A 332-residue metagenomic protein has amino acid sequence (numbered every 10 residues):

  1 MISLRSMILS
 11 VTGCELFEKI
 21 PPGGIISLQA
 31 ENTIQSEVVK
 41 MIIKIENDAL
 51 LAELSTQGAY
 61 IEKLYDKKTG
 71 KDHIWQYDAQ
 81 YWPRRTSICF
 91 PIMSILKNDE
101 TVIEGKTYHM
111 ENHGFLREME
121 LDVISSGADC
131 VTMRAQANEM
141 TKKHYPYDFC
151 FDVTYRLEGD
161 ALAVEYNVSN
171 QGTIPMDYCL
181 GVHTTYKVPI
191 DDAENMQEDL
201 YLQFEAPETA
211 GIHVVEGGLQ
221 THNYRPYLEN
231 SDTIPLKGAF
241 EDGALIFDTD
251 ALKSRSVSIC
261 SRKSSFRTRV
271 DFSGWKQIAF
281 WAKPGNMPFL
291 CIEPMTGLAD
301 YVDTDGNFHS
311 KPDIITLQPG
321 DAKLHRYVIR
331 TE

Functional and structural regions predicted by a protein language model:
S3-S6, S10: Low-acidity, Ser/Thr- and Arg-rich intrinsically disordered low-complexity segments
I26-K40: Short, Lys/Arg-enriched N-terminal segments with co-localized hydrophobic residues within the first ~10-30 amino acids
I45, A137-D191: Acidic, contiguous internal or C-terminal segments within carbohydrate-active enzymes that form a structured patch used
D48-T107: Acidic-aromatic substrate-binding/catalytic surfaces of carbohydrate-active enzymes
L54, T101-H109, I315-T331: Short Pro-Gly-centered flexible turn/kink motifs
K106-G159: Extended, loop-rich substrate-binding clefts of extracytoplasmic carbohydrate-active enzymes
V188, D192-F272: Active-site/ligand-binding surface loops and adjacent short beta/alpha elements that line catalytic pockets across
